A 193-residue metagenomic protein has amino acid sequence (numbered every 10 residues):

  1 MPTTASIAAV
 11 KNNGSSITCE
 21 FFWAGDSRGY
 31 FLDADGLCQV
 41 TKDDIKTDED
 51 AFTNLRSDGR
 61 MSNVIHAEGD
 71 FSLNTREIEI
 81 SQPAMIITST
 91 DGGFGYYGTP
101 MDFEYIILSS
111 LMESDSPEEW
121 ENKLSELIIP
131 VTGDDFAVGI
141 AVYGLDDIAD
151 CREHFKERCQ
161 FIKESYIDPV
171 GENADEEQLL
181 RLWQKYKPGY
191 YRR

Functional and structural regions predicted by a protein language model:
M1-D33, M61-S81: Catalytic core of PPM/PP2C metal-dependent serine/threonine phosphatase domains
T3-S6, T41, T90: Ser/Thr-centric signal marking residues that sit in or immediately flank functional binding/regulatory motifs
S15-W23, G36-D43, D147-E157: Short, well-ordered strand-loop elements centered on a beta-strand within folded domains, enriched for acidic residues
G25, D44-D48, R158-E164: Short, solvent-exposed aromatic-acidic interface loops
R28-G29, K46-T47, F94-G95: Short, catalytically relevant binding-site loops at active-site mouths
D35-D48, P100-L111: Short, surface-exposed, charged loop/turn segments at secondary-structure junctions
C38-I86: Conserved, helical-rich catalytic subdomain that frames metal- and/or nucleotide-binding sites in enzyme alpha/beta
D70-R193: C-terminal catalytic subdomain
